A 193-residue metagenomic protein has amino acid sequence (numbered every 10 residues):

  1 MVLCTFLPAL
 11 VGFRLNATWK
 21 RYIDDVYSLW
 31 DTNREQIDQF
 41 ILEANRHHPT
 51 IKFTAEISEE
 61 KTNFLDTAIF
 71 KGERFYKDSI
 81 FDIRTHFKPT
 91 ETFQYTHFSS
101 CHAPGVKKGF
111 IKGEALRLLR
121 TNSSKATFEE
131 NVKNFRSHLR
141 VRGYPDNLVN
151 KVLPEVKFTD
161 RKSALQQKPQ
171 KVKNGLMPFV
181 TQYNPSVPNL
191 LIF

Functional and structural regions predicted by a protein language model:
M1-F193: Charged structural interfaces that engage phosphate-rich ligands and support phosphoryl-transfer chemistry
